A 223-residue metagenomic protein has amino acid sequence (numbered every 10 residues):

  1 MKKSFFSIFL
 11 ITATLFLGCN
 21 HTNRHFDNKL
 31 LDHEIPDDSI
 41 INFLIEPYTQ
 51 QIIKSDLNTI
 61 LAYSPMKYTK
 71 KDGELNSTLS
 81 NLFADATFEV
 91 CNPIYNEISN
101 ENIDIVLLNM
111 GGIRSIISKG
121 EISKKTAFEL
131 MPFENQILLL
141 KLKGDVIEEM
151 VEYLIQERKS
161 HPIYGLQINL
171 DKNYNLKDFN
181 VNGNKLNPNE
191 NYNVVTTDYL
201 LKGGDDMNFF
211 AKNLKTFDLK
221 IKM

Functional and structural regions predicted by a protein language model:
M1-S4: Positively charged n-region of N-terminal signal peptides that target proteins for export
L15-G18: C-terminal motif of bacterial Sec signal peptides marking the signal peptidase cleavage site
H21-D32, L82-A84, F88-M223: Feature captures C-terminal
D27-T49: Post-signal peptide N-terminal segment of mature Sec-exported envelope proteins
I41-P65: Post-signal-peptide N-terminal segment of Sec-exported extracytoplasmic proteins
L57-E74, M207-N213: Acidic/histidine-rich, surface-exposed loop or edge segments in extracytoplasmic proteins
S77-T78: A conserved active-site cap/scaffold subdomain adjacent to cofactor or substrate pockets
